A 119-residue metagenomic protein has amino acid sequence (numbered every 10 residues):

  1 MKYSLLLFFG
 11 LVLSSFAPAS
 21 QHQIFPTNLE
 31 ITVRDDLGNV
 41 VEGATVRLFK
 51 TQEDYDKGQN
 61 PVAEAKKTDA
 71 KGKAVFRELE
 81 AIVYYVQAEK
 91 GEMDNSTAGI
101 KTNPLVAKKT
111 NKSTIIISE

Functional and structural regions predicted by a protein language model:
S4-L13: Sec-dependent N-terminal signal peptides
F16-N28, T32-N39, G99-I100, A107-E119: Beta-strand-rich domain onsets/edges
N28, G43-T45, V83-Y85: Exposed beta-strand and adjacent loop surfaces of beta-rich binding modules that mediate intermolecular recognition
L37-D56: Short, ordered, surface-exposed loop/turn motifs in non-cytosolic proteins
D54-A74: Short, acidic Ser/Thr/Gly-rich low-complexity loop/linker segments typical of extracellular and cell-surface proteins
T68-A70, P104-K109: Short proline/glycine- and polar residue-rich coil/turn motifs
F76-E78: Short, flexible loop/turn segments at beta-strand junctions in immunoglobulin-like and fibronectin type III
E80-M93: A short, solvent-exposed beta-strand micro-motif common in secreted/extracellular proteins
